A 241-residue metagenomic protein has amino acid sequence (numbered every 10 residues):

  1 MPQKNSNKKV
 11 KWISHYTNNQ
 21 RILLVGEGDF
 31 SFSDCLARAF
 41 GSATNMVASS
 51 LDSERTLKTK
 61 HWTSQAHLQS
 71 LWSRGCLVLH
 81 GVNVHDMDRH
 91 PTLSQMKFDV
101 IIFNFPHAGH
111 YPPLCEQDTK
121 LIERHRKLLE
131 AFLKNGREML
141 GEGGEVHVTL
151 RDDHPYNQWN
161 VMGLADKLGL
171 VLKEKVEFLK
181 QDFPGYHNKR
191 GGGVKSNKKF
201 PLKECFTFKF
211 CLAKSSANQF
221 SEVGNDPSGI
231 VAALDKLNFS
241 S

Functional and structural regions predicted by a protein language model:
M1-G41, N218, L234, F239: Class I SAM-dependent methyltransferase Rossmann-like catalytic core, especially the SAM/SAH-binding loop
G41, M139-E142: Helix-to-beta-strand junctions that scaffold the AdoMet/dcAdoMet cofactor pocket in Class I SAM-dependent enzymes
N45, F132, E142-L150: Conserved beta-strand signature within the Rossmann-like core of class I S-adenosyl-L-methionine
N45-R55: Conserved SAM-binding motif I beta-strand of class I
S50-D52, P106, R137, E145 (+1 more regions): Short strand-turn motif at the edge of the Rossmann-like AdoMet-binding core
T56-Q95: S-adenosyl-L-methionine
L93-F132: Mobile active-site "lid"/loop adjacent to the S-adenosyl-L-methionine
D152-F239: Class I S-adenosyl-L-methionine
